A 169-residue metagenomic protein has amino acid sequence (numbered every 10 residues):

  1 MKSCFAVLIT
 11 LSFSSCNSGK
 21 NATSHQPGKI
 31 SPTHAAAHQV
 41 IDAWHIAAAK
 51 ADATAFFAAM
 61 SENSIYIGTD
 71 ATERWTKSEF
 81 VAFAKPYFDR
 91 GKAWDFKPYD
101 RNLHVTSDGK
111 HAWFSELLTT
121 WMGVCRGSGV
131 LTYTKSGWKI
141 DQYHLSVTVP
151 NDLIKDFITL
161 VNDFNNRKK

Functional and structural regions predicted by a protein language model:
C4-S12: Sec-dependent N-terminal signal peptides
C16-A58, K110, D152-I154, T159-K169: Short, low-complexity N-terminal intrinsically disordered segments enriched in polar/charged residues
W44, F56-F57, S64, F80 (+3 more regions): Hydrophobic pocket/interface hotspot
M60-S61, D70, D100, S107 (+3 more regions): A mature extracytoplasmic/lumenal domain signature
I65-W75, Y87-A93: A short gly/proline-enriched turn/hairpin at secondary-structure junctions
V81-V124: Surface-exposed, charged secondary-structure patches
R126-I154: Short beta-strand edge/turn micro-motifs at domain boundaries
